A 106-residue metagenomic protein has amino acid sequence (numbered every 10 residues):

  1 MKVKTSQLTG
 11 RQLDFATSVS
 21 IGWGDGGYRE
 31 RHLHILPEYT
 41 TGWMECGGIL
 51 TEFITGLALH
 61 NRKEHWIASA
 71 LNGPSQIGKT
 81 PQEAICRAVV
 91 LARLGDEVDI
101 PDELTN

Functional and structural regions predicted by a protein language model:
M1-N106: Glycine-rich anion-binding surface patch
